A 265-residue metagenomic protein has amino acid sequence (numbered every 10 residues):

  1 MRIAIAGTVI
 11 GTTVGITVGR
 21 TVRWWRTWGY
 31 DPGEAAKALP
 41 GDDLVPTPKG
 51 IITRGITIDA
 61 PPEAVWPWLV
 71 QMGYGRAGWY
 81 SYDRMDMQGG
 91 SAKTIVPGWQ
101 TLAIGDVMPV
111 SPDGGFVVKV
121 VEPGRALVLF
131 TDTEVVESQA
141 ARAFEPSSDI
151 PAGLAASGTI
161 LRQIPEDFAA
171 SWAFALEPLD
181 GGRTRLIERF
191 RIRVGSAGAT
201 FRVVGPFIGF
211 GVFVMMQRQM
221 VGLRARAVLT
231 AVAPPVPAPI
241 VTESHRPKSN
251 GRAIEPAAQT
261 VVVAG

Functional and structural regions predicted by a protein language model:
M1-A6: Membrane-penetrating hydrophobic segments
I10, T17-A103, V107, G115 (+3 more regions): Hydrophobic ligand-binding cavity/cleft-lining segments
E34-A35, S138-Q217, L223-A225: Beta-strand/loop substructures that line and gate deep hydrophobic ligand-binding cavities in soluble
I51-T53, P112-G114, D167-A173: Short, surface-exposed coil-to-beta transition loops
D59-E63, V118-A126, A175-R185, R224-A231: A short, structured loop/turn motif at beta-sheet edges
V70, D132, R189: Surface loops and adjacent helix of pleckstrin homology
M87, T94-P97, V107-T131, V136-A140: Mid-length scaffold segments of soluble, non-membrane domains
L102, V121-L129, G153-T159: Short, hydrophobic/aromatic-rich segments at coil-to-beta transitions
